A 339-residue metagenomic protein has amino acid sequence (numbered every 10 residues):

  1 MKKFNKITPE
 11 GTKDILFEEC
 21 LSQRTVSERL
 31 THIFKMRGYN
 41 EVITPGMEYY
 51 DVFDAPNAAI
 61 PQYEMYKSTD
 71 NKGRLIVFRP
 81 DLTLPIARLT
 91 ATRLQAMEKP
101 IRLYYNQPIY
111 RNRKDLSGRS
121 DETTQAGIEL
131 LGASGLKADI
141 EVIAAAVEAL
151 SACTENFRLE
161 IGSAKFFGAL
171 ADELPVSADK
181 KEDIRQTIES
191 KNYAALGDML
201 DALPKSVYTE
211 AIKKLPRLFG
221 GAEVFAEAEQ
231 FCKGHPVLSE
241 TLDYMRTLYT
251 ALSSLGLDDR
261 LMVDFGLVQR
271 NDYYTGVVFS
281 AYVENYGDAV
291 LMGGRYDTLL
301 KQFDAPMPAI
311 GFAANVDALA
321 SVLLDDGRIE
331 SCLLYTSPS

Functional and structural regions predicted by a protein language model:
M1-L84, T92, I140: TRNA-binding/sensing appendages of the translation machinery
K2, E98-K99: Phosphate/dinucleotide-binding and metal-coordinating scaffold of catalytic cores in nucleotide-dependent enzymes
E19-C20, T25-R37, E48-Y49, T83-A96 (+2 more regions): Positively charged, Gly/Ser-enriched RNA/tRNA-binding surfaces
M47-Q62, G162-A169, L267-G276: Beta-rich nucleic-acid/ligand-interaction surfaces
E64-D70, V176-A195, V283: Acidic, His- and aromatic-enriched active-site or binding-groove loops in soluble protein domains that engage sugars
A138, L159-G162, A171, I188: Internal, well-ordered alpha/beta segment that forms a basic, Gly-enriched binding/recognition surface
C153-N156, A164-A171, K180: Extended alpha-helical scaffolds
